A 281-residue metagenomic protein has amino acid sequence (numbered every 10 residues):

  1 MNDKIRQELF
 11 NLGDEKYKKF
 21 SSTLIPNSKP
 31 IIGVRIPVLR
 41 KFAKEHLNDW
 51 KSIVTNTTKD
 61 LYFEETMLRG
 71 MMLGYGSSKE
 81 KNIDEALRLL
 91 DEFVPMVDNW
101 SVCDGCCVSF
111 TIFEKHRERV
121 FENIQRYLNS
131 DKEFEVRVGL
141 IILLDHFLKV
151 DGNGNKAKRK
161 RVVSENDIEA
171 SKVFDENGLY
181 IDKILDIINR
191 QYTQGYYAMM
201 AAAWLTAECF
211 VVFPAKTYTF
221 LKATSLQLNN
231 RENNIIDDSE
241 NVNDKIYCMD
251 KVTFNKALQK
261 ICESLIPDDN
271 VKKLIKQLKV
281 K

Functional and structural regions predicted by a protein language model:
M1-K281: Alpha-helical scaffold domains
